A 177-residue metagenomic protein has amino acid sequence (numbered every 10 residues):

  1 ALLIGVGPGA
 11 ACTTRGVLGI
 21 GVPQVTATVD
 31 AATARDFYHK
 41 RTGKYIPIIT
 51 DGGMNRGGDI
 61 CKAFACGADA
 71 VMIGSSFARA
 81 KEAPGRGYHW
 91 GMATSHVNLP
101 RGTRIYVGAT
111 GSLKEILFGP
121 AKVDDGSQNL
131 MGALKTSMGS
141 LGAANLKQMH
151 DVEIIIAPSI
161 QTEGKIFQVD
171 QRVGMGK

Functional and structural regions predicted by a protein language model:
A1-L3, T14, G21: Helix-rich catalytic cores of soluble enzyme domains
A1-P8, I73-G74: Non-cysteine beta-strand/loop elements that form the S-adenosyl-L-methionine
V6-G16: Gly-rich Lys/Arg/Thr-decorated short loops/hinges at beta-loop-alpha junctions or inter-strand turns that position
G19-T50, N55-K177: Alpha/beta catalytic cores of nucleotide-metabolism and tRNA/nucleoside-modifying enzymes
